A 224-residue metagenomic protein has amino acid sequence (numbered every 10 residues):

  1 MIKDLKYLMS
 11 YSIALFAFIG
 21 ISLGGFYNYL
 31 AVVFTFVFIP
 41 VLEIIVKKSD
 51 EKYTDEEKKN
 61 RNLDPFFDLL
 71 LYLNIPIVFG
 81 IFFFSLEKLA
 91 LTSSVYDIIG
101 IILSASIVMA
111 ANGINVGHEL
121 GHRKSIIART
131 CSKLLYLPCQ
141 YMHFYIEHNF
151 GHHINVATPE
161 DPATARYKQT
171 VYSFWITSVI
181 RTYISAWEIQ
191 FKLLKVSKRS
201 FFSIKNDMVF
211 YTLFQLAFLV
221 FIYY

Functional and structural regions predicted by a protein language model:
M1-K47, P65-K88, Y96-A110, S203-Y224: Alpha-helical bilayer-embedded segments of polytopic membrane proteins, i.e., transmembrane/intramembrane helices
V37-S49, S104-H122, F144-Y145, S178-A186: Transmembrane alpha-helical segments that form the membrane-embedded catalytic/substrate-channel core of multi-pass
K48-K58, E119-I126, F150-I154: A cytosolic-side transmembrane-helix exit/cap motif
T54-I75, K133: Juxtamembrane helix-capping/reentrant segments at transmembrane boundaries
K88-T92, E160: Short, flexible helix-adjacent loops and helix caps
L91, V95-S104, V108, N112-Q140: Membrane-interface helix-loop-helix junctions at boundaries between adjacent transmembrane segments
A110-A111, C139-Q140, I176-I180, F214-L219: Alpha-helical transmembrane segments of multi-pass integral membrane proteins
I126-K198: Membrane-proximal soluble regions of multi-pass membrane proteins
